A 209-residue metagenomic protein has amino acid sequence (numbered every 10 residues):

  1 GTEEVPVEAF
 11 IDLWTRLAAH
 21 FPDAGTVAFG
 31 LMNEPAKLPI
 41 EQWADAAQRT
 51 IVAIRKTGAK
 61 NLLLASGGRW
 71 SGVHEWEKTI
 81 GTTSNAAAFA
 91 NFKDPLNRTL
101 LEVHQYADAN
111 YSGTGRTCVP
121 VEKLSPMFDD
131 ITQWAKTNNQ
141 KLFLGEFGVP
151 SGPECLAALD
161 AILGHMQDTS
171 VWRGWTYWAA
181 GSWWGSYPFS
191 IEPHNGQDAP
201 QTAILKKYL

Functional and structural regions predicted by a protein language model:
T2, V7-A19, D23-A28, M32-R173 (+1 more regions): Extracellular glycoside hydrolase catalytic/binding regions
G67-R69, T176-W184: Short, solvent-exposed turn/loop segments enriched in Gly/Ser/Thr/Pro and often Arg
W183-S186, E192: Amphipathic alpha-helical interaction segments
L205-L209: Extended, charge-rich low-complexity interaction segments
